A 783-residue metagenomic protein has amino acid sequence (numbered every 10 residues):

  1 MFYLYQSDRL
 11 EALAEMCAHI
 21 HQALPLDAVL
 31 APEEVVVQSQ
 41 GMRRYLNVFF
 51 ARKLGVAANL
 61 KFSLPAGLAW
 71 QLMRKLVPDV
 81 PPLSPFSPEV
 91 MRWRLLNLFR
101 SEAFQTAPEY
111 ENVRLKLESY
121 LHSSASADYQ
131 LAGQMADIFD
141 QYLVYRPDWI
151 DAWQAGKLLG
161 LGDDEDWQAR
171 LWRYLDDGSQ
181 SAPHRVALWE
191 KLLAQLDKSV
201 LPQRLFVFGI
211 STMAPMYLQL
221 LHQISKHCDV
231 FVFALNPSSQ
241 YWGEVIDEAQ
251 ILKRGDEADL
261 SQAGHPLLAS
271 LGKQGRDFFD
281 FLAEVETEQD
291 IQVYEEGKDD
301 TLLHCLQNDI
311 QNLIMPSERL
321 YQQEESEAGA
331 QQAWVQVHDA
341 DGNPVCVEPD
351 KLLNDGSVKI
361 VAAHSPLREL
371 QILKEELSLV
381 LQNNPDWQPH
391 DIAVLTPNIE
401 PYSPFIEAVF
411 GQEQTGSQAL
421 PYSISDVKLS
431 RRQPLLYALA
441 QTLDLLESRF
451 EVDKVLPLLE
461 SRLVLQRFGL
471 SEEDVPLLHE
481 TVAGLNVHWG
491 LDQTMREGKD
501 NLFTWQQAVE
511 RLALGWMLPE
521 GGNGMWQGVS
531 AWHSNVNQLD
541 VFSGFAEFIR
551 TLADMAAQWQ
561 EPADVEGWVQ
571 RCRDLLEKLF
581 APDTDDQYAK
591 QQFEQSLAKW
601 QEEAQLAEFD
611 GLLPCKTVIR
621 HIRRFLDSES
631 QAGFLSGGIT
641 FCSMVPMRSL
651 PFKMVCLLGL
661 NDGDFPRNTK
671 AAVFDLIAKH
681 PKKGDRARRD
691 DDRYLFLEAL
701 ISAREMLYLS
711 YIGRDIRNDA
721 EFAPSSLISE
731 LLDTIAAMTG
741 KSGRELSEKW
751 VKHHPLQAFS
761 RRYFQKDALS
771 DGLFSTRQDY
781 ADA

Functional and structural regions predicted by a protein language model:
M1-K679, G684, A736-V751: Nucleic acid-machinery interaction/catalytic patches
E165-A169, H754, D771, S775: Intrinsically disordered, low-complexity segments enriched in charged and polar residues
K273, P316, A758-F759, F774: Intrinsically disordered, low-complexity regions enriched in serine, threonine, proline and polar/charged residues
S461-L478, K683-A736, G740, R761-Y780: C-terminal accessory regions
V751-H754, F759: C-terminal low-complexity, glycine/proline- and small-hydrophobic-enriched intrinsically disordered tails that act as
